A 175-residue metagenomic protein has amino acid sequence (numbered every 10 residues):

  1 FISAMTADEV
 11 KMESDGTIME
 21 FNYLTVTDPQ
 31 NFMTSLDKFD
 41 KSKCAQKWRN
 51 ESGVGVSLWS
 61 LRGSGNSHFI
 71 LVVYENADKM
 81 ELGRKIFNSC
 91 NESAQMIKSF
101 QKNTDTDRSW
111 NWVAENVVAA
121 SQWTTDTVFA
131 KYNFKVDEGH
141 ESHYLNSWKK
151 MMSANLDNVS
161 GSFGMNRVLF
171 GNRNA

Functional and structural regions predicted by a protein language model:
F1-A175: Short S/T/G/P-rich N-terminal loop/turn motif that feeds into the first structured element of a domain
